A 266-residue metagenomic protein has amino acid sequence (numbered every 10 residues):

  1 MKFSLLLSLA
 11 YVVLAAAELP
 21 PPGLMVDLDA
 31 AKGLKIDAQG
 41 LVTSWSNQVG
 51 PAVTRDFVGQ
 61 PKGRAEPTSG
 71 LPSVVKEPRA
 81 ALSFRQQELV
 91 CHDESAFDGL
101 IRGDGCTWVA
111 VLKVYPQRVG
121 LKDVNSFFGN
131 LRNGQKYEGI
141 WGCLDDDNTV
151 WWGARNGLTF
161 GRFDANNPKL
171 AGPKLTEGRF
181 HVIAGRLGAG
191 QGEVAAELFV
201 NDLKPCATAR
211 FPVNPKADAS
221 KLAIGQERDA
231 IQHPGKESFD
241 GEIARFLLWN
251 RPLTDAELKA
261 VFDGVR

Functional and structural regions predicted by a protein language model:
M1-S8: Sec-dependent signal peptide recognition, specifically the positively charged N-region followed immediately by
S8-A17: Hydrophobic h-region of N-terminal signal peptides that target proteins for export in Gram-negative bacteria
L19-P22, I36-N156, G190-A195, A217 (+2 more regions): Extracellular glycan-recognition modules
F97-D98, K169-K174, F211-P212: Beta-strand-rich interaction surfaces with strong enrichment in secreted/lumenal proteins
W152-V182: Short, aromatic/His-centered strand-loop micro-motif at the edge of beta-sheets
G178-A189, A196-L198: Short tryptophan-centered beta-strand motifs in secreted/extracellular beta-sheet-rich domains of glycan-recognition
F199-L203: Short strand-turn-strand beta-turns centered on an Asx-Gly dipeptide
T208-E242: Flexible glycan-contacting loops in extracellular carbohydrate-active proteins
